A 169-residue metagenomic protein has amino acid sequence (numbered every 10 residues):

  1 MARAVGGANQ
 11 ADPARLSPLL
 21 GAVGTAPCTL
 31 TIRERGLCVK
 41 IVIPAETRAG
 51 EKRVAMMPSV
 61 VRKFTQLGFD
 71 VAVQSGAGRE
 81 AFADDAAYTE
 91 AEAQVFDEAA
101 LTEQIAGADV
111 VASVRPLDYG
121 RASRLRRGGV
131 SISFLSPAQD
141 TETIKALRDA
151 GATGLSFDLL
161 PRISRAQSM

Functional and structural regions predicted by a protein language model:
R3, R15, R33-R35: Basic polycationic patches enriched in arginine
N9-D12: Intrinsic-disorder-associated, low-complexity terminal segments enriched in Asp/Asn/His/Tyr and depleted of Lys/Arg
V39-S75: N-terminal phosphate-binding or glycine-rich loops at protein starts, especially the Walker A/P-loop of NTPases
K40, A45-E46, Y119-M169: Glycine/serine-rich phosphate-binding loop and adjoining beta1-alpha1 elements at the start of nucleotide-handling
A72-F96: N-terminal beta-loop-helix "entrance" segment that forms/cooperates in small-molecule cofactor or anionic ligand
A93-G107: Short acidic low-complexity segments
